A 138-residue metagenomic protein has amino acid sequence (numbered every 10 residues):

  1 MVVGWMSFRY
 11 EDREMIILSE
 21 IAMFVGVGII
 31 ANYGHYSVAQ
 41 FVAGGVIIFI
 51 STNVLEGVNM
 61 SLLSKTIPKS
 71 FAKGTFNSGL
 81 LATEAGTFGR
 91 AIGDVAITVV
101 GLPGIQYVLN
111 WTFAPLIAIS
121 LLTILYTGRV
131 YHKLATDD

Functional and structural regions predicted by a protein language model:
M1-D12, G101: Helix-to-loop junctions at the C-terminal end of transmembrane segments in multipass secondary transporters
S7-M23: Cytoplasmic membrane-interface "Motif A"-like loop-to-helix N-cap segments of 12-TM Major Facilitator Superfamily
E14, V95-L122: A membrane-interface helix-boundary motif in multi-pass transporters
I21-Y36: C-terminal ends and interior cores of transmembrane alpha-helices in multi-pass membrane transporters/permeases
I29-Y33, I48, I97, T127: MFS-fold secondary transporters
S37-E56: Hydrophobic core of transmembrane alpha-helices in multi-pass small-molecule transporters, especially MFS/SLC-type
N53-F71: Intracellular juxtamembrane helix-capping segments at the cytosolic ends of symmetry-related transmembrane helices
S70-P103: A late C-terminal transmembrane helix in Major Facilitator Superfamily
